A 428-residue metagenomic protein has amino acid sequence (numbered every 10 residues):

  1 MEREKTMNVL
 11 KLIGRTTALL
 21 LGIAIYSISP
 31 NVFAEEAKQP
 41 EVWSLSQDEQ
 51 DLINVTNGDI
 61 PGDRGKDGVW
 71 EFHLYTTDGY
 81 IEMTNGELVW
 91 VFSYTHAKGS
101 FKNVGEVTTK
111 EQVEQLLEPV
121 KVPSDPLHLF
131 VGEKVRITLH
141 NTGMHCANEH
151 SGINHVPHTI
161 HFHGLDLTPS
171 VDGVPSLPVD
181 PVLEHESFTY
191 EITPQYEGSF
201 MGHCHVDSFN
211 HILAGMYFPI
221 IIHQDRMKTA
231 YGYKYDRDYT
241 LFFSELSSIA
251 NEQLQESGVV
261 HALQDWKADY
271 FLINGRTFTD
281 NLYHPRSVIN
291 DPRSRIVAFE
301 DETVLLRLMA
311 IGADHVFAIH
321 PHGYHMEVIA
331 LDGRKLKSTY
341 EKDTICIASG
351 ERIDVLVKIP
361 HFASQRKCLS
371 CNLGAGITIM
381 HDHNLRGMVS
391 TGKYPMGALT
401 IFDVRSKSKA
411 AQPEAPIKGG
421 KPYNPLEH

Functional and structural regions predicted by a protein language model:
E2-R3, N8-T16, L20, I28-V89 (+6 more regions): Extracytoplasmic entry segments of secretory-pathway proteins
A34-V171, V179-P181, Q264-V304, T344 (+1 more regions): N-terminal, post-signal-peptide metal-ligating segments of extracellular/periplasmic oxidoreductases, dominated by
K134, E197, D236-D238, T303 (+2 more regions): Loop/turn elements at helix/coil->beta-strand transitions in domains of secreted/extracellular proteins
T138, T142-H161, L165-T229, K342-H428: Extracellular/periplasmic metallocenter environments
S151-L165, I311-V328: Short acidic, flexible loop segments centered on an aromatic residue
T240-S248, V259-M326, I353-V355: Surface-exposed interaction/gating patches
A298-E302, K335-S338, I347-S349: C-terminal catalytic lobe of pepsin-like aspartyl proteases
G312, H320-S338, N384-R386, L399-V404: Active/binding-pocket-proximal capping segment
